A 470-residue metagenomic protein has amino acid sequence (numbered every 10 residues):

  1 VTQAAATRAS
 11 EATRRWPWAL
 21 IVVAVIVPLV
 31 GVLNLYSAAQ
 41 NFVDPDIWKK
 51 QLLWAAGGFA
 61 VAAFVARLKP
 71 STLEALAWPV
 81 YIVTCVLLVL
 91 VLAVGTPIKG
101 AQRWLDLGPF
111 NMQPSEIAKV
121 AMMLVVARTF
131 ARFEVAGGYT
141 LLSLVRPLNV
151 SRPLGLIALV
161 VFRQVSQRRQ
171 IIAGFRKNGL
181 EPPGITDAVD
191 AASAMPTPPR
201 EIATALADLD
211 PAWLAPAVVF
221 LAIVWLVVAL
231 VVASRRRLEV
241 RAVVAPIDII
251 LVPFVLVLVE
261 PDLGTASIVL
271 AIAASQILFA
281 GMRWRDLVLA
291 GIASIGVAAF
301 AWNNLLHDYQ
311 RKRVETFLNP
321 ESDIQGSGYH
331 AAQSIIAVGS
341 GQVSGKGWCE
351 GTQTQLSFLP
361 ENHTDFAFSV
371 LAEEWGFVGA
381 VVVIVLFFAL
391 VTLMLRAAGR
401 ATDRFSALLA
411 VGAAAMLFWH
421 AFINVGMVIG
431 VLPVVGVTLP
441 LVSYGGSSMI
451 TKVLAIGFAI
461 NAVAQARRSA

Functional and structural regions predicted by a protein language model:
T2, L230, I423-A470: A juxtamembrane structural motif centered on a specific transmembrane helix
T2-A6, S10: Catalytic, metal-anchored helix/loop core of enzyme active sites in primary metabolism
A9-A24: N-terminal membrane topogenic signal
L20-G174, A194-P196, A203-H330, S369-I429 (+3 more regions): Hydrophobic alpha-helical transmembrane segments of multi-pass inner membrane proteins, especially in bacterial systems
G108-A118, V259-P261, T265, Q342 (+2 more regions): Glycine/serine-rich anion-binding loops at beta->alpha junctions that coordinate negatively charged ligand groups
G179-A203, Q355: Low-complexity, acidic polar-rich segments
G328-C349: Extracytosolic (periplasmic/ER-lumenal) interhelical loops and adjacent juxtamembrane/interface segments of multi-pass
Q342-V378: Long extracytoplasmic/lumenal interhelical loops at the membrane interface of multi-pass membrane proteins
